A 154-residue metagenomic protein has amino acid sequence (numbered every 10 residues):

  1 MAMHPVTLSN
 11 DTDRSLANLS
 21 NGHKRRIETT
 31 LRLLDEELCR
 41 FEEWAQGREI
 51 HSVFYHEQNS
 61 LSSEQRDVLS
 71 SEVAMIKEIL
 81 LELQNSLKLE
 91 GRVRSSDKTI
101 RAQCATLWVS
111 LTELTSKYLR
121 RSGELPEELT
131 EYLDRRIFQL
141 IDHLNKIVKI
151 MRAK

Functional and structural regions predicted by a protein language model:
A2-K154: Long, low-complexity or tandemly repetitive, helically biased scaffold regions used for multimeric assembly/adhesion
